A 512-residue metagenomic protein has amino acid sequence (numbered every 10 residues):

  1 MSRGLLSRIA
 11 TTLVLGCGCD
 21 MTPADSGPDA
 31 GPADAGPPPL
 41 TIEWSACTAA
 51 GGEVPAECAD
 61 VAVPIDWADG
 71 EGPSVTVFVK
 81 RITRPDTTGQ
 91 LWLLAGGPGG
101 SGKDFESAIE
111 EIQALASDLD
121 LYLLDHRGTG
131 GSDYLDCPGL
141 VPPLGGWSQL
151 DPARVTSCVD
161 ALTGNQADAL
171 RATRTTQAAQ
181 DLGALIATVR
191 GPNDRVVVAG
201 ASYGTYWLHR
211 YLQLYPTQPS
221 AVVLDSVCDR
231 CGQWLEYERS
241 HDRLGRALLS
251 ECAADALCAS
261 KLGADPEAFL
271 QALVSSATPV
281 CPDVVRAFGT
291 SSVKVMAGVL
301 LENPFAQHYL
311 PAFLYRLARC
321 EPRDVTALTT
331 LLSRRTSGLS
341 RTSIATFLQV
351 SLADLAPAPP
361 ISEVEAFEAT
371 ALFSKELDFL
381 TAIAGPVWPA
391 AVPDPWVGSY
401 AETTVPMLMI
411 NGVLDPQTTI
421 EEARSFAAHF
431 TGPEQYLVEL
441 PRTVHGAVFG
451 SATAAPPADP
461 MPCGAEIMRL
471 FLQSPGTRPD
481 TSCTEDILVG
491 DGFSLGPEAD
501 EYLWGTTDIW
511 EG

Functional and structural regions predicted by a protein language model:
M1, L5, I9, L13-P37: Ser/Thr-rich, Pro/Gly/Ala-heavy low-complexity intrinsically disordered linkers and tails of secreted extracellular
G36-V293, Q349-G512: Gly/Pro-rich cap/lid or specificity-loop segments adjacent to the active site
P266, L310, D324-L328: Short amphipathic alpha-helical segments that mediate assembly, nucleic-acid/protein binding, or membrane association
T278-M296, L301-A306, S337-A345: Structural motif
L301-Y315, P357-S362: Short helix-capping/linker segments at secondary-structure and domain boundaries
P304-F305, C320-R323, P475: Short helix-adjacent coil turns
L317, P322-L355: Long, low-complexity segments enriched in small/aliphatic residues
